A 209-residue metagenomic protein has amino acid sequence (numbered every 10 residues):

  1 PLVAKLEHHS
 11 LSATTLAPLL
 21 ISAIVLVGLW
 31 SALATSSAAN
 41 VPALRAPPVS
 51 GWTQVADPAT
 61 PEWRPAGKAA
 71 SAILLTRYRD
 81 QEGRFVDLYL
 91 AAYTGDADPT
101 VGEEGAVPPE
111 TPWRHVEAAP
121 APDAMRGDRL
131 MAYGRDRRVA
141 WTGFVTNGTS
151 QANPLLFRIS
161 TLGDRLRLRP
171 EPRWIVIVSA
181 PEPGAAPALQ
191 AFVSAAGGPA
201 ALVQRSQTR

Functional and structural regions predicted by a protein language model:
P1-A4: Membrane-embedded alpha-helical segments of integral membrane proteins
E7-A34: Internal/C-terminal transmembrane anchor helices
V25-V49: Hydrophobic alpha-helical transmembrane segments in integral membrane proteins
V41-A43, K68, E103, E182: Alpha-helical interaction segments
P48-L166: Short, solvent-exposed recognition patches
L168-P170: Extracellular/periplasmic catalytic domains that process cell-envelope and extracellular macromolecules
P172-R209: Surface-exposed amphipathic alpha-helical segments
